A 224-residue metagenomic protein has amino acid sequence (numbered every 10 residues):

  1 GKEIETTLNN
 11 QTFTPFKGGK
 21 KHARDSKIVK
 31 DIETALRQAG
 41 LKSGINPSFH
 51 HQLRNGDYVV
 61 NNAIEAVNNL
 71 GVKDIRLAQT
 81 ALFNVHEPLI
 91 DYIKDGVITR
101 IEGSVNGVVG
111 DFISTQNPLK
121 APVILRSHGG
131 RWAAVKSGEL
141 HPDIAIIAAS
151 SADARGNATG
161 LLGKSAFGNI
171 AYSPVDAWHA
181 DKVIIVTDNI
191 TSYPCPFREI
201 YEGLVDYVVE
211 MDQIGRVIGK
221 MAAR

Functional and structural regions predicted by a protein language model:
G1-R224: Conserved alpha/beta enzyme-core scaffold
